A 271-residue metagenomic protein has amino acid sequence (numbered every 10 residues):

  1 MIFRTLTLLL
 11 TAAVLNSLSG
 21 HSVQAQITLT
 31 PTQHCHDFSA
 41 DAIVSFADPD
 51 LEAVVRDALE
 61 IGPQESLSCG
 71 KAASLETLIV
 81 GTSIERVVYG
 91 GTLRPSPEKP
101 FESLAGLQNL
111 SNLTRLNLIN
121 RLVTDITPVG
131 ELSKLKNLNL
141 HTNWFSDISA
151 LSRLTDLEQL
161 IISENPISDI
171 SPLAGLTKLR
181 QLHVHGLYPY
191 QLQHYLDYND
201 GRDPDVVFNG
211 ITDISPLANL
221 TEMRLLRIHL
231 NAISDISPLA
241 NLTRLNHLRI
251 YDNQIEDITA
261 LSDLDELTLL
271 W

Functional and structural regions predicted by a protein language model:
I2, V14-N117, L122, P128 (+14 more regions): N-terminal capping/linker segments that flank leucine-rich repeat
T5-A13: Sec-dependent N-terminal signal peptides
V123-T124, F145-S146, I167-S168, I211 (+2 more regions): Extracellular beta-strand scaffolds
N139, I161-S163, R227-H229, R249-Y251 (+1 more regions): Consensus positions within tandem repeat domains that build extended binding/scaffold surfaces
T142: Active-site acidic-Proline motif in GNAT/NAT acetyltransferases
